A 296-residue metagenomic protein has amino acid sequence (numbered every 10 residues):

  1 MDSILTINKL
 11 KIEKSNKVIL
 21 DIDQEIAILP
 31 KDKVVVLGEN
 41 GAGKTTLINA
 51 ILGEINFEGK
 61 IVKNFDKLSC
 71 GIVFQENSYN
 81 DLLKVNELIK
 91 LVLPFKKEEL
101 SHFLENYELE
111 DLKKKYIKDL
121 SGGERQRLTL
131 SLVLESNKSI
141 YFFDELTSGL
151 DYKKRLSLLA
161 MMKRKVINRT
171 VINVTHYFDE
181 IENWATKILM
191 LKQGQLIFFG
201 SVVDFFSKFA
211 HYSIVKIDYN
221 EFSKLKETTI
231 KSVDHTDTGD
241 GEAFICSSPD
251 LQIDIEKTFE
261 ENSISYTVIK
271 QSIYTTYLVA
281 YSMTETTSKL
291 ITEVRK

Functional and structural regions predicted by a protein language model:
M1-I26: A short, flexible loop at the N-terminus of ABC-type nucleotide-binding domains that lies
V35, L128-V133: ABC ATPase nucleotide-binding domain "signature" region
E76, D81-E99: Q-loop/switch helix immediately C-terminal to the Walker
E98-K113, L134: Conserved ABC ATPase "signature" region
Y116-L120: Conserved ABC ATPase signature
Y141-E145: Catalytic Walker B motif of ABC-type/P-loop ATPase nucleotide-binding domains
K163-V166, H176-A243: ABC transporter nucleotide-binding domain
S247-K296: C-terminal coupling/interaction segments
